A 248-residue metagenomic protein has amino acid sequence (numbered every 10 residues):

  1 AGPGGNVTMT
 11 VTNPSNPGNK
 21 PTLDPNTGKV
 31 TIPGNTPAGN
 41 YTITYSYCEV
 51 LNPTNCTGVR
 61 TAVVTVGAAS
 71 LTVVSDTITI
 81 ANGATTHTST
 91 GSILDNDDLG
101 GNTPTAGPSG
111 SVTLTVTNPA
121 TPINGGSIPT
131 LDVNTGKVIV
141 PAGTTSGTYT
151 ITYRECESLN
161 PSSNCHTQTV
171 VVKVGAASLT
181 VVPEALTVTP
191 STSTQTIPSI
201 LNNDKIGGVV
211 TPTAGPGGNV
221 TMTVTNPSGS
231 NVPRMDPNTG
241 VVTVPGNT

Functional and structural regions predicted by a protein language model:
A1, L23, N40-S46, N52-G107 (+4 more regions): Extracellular interdomain linkers/hinges and stalk-like, low-complexity segments in secreted or single-pass
A1-P17, D97-N124, D204-G229: Change to "...patches in solvent-exposed regions of secreted, membrane-anchored, or virion-exposed structural
A1-S15, N26, T54, I200-L201 (+2 more regions): Low-complexity/repetitive intrinsically disordered segments
G4, T8, T27, T61-V63 (+14 more regions): Low-complexity, intrinsically disordered short peptide segments enriched in small/polar/basic residues
S15, T36, A68, A84 (+9 more regions): N-terminal regions of proteins, emphasizing targeting and processing segments when present
G18-N35, G125-T144, N231-T248: Strand-loop-strand motifs at the edges of beta-sheets in extracellular beta-sandwich domains
A38-T42, S146-T150: Extracellular Ig-like/FN3 beta-sandwich strand-entry sites
